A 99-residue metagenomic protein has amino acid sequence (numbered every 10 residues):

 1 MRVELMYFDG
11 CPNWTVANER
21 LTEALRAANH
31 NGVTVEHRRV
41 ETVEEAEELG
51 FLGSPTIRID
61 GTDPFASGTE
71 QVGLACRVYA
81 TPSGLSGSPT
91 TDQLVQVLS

Functional and structural regions predicted by a protein language model:
M1-R26: Local sequence-structure signature of Cys/Sec-based thiol-disulfide redox active-site neighborhoods
T22, V43, S54: Short glycine-/small-residue-rich flexible loop motifs, especially phosphate/cofactor-binding loops
A27-N31: Short helix-capping segments at alpha-helix termini
G32-V43: Thiol-based oxidoreductase modules, predominantly thioredoxin-like and allied folds used for disulfide exchange
A46, G50: Basic/aromatic recognition patch in beta-strand/loop cores that engages polyanionic ligands
F51-I59, L74-A75: Structural micro-motif
T62-S99: Non-catalytic, surface beta->alpha helical segment in thiol-disulfide oxidoreductase systems
